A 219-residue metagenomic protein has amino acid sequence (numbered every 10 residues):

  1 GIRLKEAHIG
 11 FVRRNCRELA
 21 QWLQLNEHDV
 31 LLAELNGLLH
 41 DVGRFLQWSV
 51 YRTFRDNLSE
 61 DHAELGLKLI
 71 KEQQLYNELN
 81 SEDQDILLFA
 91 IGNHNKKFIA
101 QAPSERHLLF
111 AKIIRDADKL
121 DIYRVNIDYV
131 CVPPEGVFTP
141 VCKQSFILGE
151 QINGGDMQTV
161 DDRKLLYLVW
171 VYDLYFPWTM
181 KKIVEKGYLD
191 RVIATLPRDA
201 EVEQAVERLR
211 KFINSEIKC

Functional and structural regions predicted by a protein language model:
G1, K5-H8, R55-S59, N80: Short secondary-structure transition/capping motifs
I2-G10, R14-N26, L39, V50 (+1 more regions): Divalent metal-dependent phosphate-bond-processing catalytic cores, especially two-metal-ion Mg2+/Mn2+ enzymes that act
H8, L31-E34, H62-G66, K164: Catalytic-loop motifs flanking and including active-site residues across diverse enzymes
F11-L19, E60-L75: An active-site-proximal "capping" alpha-helix that borders the catalytic cofactor pocket
Q24-L35, L75-G92, R106-I113: Acidic/histidine metal-binding catalytic segments
V30-R55, G66, I86-K97: His-Asp-centered metal-binding catalytic motifs of divalent-metal-dependent phosphohydrolases/nucleases
R44-V50, S59-H62, I70, E78: Active-site-adjacent scaffolding segments
R55, N77, I99-Q101: A generic structural signal for short coil/turn motifs at secondary-structure boundaries
